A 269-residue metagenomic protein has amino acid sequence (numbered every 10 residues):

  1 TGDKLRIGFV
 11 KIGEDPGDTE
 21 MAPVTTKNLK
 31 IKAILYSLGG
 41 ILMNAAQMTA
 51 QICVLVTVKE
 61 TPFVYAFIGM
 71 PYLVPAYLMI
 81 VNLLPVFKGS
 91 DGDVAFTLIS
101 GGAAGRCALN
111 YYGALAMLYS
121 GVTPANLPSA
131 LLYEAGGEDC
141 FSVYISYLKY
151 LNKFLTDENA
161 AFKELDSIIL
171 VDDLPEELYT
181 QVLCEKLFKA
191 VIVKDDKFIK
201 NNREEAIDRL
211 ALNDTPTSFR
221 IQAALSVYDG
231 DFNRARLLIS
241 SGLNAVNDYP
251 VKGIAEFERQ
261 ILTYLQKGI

Functional and structural regions predicted by a protein language model:
T1-T25: Small-residue-rich helix-interface/hinge motifs
D18-K27, V86-T156, A160-D172, L178 (+2 more regions): Polar-ligand-bearing catalytic/cofactor-coordination segments of membrane-embedded or membrane-tethered inner-membrane
A22-Y119: Hydrophobic transmembrane alpha-helical segments that form the core helix bundle of multi-pass membrane enzymes
A125-G136, E158-D172, D195-L210, D231-N244 (+1 more regions): Alpha-helical repeat scaffolds
F141, L178-Q181, D214-T217, G253-Q260: Structural signature of alpha-solenoid helical repeat junctions
Y147-T156, I168-L212, T217-R220, Y228-G230: Alpha-helical adaptor scaffolds
S241-I269: Terminal, low-structured helical/coil segments at or just beyond the last alpha-helical repeat
